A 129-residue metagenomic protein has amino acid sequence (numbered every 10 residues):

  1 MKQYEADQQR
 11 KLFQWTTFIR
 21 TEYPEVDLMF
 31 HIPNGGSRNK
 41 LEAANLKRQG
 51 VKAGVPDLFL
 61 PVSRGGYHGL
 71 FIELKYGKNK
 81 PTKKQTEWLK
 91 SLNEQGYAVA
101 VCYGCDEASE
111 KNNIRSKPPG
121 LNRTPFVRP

Functional and structural regions predicted by a protein language model:
M1-P129: Catalytic phosphate/metal-binding cores of nucleic-acid and nucleotide-processing enzymes, i.e., regions that mediate
